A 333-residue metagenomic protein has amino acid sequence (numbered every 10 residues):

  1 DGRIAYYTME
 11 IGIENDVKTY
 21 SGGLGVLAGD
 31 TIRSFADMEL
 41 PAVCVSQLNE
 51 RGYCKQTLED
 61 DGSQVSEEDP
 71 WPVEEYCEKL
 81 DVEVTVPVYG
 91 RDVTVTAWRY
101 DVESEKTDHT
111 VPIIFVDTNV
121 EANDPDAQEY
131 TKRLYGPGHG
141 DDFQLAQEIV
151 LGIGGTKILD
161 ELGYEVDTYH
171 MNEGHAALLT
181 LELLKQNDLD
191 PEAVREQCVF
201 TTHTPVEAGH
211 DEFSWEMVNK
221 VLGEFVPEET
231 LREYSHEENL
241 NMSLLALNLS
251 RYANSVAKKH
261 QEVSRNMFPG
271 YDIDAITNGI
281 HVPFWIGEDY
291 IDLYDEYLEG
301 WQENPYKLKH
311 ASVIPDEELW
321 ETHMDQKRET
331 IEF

Functional and structural regions predicted by a protein language model:
D1-F333: Catalytic cores of carbohydrate-active enzymes across secretory and cytosolic contexts
